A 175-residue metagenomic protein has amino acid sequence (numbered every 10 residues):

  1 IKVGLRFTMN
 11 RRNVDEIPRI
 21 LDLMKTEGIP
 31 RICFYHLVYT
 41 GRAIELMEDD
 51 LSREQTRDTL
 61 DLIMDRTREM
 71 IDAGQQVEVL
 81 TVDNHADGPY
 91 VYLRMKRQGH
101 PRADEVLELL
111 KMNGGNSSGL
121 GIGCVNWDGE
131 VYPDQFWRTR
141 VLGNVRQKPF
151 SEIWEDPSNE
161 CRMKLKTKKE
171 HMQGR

Functional and structural regions predicted by a protein language model:
I1-D128, V141-L142: Radical SAM enzyme [4Fe-4S]-AdoMet core and its adjacent flexible, acidic and glycine-rich loops/tails across
R6, P133-D134: Short glycine-/small-residue motifs
D104, L110, E130, F136-R175: Membrane-interface junctions of multi-pass transporters
